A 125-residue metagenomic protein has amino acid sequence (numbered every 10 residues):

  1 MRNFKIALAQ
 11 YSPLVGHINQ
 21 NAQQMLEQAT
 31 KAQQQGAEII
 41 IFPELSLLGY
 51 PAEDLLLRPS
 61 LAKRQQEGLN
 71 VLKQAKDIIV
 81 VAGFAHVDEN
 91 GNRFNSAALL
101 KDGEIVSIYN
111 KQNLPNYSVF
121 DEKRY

Functional and structural regions predicted by a protein language model:
M1-Y125: Enzyme catalytic cores with a strong preference for nitrogen-chemistry domains
